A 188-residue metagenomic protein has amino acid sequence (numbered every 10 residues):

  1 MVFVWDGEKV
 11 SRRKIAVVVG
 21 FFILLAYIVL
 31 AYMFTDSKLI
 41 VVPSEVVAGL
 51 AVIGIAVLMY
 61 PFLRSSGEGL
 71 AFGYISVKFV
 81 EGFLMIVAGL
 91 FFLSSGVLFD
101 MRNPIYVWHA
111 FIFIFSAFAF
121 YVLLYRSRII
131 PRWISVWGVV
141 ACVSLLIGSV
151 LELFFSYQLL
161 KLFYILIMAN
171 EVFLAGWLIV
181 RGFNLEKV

Functional and structural regions predicted by a protein language model:
V2-V188: Hydrophobic, aromatic-enriched alpha-helical segments typical of multi-pass transmembrane helices
